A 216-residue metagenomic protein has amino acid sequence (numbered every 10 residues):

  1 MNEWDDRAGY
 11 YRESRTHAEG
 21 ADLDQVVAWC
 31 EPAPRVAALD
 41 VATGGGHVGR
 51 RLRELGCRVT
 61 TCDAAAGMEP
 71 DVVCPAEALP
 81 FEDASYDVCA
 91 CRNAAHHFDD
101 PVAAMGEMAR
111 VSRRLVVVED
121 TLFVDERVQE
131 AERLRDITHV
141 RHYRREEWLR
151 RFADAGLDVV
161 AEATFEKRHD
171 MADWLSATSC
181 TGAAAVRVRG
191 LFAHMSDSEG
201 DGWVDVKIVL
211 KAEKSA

Functional and structural regions predicted by a protein language model:
M1-A33, H47-R51, A172-S176: Conserved class I S-adenosyl-L-methionine
L39-A78: Class I SAM-dependent methyltransferase SAM/SAH-binding core
G45, A161-A216: Conserved Class I S-adenosyl-L-methionine
A90: A conserved beta-strand element that flanks and buttresses the S-adenosyl-L-methionine
N93-H97: A short His-aromatic
V102-V116: A short glycine-rich, Lys/Arg-flanked "PGG" loop and its adjoining helix->strand segment in the class I
L115-H142: Conserved class I S-adenosyl-L-methionine
R141-G156: Short alpha-helix
